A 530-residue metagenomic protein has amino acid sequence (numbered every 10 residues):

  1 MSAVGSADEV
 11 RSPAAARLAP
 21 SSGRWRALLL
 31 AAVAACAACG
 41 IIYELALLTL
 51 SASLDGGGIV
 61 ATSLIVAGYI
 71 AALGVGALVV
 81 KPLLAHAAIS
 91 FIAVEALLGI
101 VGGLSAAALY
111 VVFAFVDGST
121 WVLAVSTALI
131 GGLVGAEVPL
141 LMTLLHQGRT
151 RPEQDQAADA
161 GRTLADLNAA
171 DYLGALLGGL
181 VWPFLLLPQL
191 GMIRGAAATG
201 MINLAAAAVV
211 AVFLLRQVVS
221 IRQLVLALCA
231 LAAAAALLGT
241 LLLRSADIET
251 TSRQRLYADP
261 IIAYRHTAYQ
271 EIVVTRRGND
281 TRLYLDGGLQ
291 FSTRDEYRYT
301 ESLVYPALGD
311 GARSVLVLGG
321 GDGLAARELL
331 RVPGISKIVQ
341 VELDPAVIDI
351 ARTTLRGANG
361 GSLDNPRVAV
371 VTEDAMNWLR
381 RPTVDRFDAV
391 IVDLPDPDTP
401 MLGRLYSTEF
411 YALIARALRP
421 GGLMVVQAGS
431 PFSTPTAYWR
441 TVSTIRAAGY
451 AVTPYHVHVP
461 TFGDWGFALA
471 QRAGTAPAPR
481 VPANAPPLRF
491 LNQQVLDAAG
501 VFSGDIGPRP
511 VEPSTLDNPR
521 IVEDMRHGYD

Functional and structural regions predicted by a protein language model:
S2-Y264, A268, R276-G287, S292 (+11 more regions): Alpha-helical transmembrane segments of multi-pass membrane proteins
Q270, A473-D530: SAM/dcSAM-binding transferase cores
S314-G320, R480-N484: Short alpha-helical "patches" and their helix-cap loops
